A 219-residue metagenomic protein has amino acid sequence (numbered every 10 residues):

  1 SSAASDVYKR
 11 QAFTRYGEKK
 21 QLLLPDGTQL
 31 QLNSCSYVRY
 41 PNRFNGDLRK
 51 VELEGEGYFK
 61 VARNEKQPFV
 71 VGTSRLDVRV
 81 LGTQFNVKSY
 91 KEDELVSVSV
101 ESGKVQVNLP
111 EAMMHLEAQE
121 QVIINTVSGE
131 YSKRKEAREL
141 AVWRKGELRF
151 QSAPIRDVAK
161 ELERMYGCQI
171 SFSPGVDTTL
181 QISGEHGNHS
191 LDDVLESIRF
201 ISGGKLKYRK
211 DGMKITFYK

Functional and structural regions predicted by a protein language model:
S1-S2: N-terminal low-complexity segments that are often proline-rich with Ser/Thr-Pro
S5-K219: A residue-level detector for the "anchor" residue at the start of short, highly conserved motifs
